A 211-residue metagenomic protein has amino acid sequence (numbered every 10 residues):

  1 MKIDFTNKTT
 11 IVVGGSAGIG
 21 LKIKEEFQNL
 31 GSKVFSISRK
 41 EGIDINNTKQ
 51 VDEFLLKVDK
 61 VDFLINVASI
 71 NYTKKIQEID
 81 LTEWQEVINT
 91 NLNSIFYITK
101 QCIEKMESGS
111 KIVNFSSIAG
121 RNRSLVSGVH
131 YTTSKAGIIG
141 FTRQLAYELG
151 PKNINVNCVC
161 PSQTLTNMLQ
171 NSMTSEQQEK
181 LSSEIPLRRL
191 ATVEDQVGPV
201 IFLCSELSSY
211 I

Functional and structural regions predicted by a protein language model:
S16, K24: N-terminal Rossmann NAD(P)H-binding glycine-rich loop of SDR-like oxidoreductase domains
K75-I76, E83-I88, L169, L181: Substrate-binding pocket helix/loop in short-chain dehydrogenase/reductase
I79, R123-T132, Q144: Active-site loop-to-helix junction immediately N-terminal to the catalytic Tyr of the SDR YXXXK motif in Rossmann-fold
T99, S134, T142: Active-site helix of classical SDR
E104, Y147-P151, S209: Alpha-helical segment proximal to the catalytic Tyr-Lys
S117: Residue(s) in the substrate-gating loop at a strand-loop-helix junction that position the organic substrate next
I154, R189-I211: C-terminal substrate-recognition "lid" of short-chain dehydrogenase/reductases
